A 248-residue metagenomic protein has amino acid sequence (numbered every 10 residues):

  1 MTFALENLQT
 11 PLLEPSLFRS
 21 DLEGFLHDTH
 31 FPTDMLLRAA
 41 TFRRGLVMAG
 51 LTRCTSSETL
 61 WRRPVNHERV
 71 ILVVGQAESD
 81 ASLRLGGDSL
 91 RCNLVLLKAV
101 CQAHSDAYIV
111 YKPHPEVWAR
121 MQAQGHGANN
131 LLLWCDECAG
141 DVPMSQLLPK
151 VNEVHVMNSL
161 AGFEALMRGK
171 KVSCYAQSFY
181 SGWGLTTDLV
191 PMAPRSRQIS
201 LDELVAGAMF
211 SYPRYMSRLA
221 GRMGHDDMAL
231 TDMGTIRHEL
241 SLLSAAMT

Functional and structural regions predicted by a protein language model:
M1-T248: Catalytic-core helical/loop segments in enzymes performing group transfer/polymerization on anionic/lipid-linked
